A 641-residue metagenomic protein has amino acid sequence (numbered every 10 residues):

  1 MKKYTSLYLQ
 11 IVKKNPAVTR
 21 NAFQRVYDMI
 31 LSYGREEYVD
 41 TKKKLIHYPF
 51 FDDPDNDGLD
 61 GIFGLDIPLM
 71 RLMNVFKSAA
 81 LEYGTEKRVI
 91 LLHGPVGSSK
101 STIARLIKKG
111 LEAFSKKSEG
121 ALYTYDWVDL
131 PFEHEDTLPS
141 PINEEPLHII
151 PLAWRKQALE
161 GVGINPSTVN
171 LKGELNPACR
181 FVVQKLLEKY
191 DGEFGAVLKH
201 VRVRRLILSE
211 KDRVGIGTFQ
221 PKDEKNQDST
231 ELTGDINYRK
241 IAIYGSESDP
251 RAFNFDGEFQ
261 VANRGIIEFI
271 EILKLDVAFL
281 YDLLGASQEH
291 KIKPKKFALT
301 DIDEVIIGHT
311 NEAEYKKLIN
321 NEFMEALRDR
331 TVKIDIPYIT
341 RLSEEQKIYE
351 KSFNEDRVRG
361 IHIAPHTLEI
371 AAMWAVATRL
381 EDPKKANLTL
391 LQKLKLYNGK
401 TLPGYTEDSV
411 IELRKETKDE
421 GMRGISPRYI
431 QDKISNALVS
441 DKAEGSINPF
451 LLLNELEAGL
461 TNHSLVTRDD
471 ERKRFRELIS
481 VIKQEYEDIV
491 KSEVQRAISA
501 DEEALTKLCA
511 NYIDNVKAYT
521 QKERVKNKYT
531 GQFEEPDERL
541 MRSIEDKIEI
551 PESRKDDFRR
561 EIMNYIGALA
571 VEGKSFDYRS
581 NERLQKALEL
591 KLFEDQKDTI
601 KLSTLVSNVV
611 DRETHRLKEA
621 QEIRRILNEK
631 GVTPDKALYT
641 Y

Functional and structural regions predicted by a protein language model:
M1-Y641: Conserved ASCE/P-loop NTPase catalytic core
